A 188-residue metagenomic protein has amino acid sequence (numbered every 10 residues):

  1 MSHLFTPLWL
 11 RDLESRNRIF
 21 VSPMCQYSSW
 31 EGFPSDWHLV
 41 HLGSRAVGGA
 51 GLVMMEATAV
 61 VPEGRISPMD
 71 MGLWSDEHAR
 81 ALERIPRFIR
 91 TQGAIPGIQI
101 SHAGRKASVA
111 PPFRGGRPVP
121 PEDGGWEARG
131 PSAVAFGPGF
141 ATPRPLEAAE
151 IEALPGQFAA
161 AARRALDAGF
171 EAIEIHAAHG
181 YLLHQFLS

Functional and structural regions predicted by a protein language model:
M1-A103, A110-P112, L154, A162: N-terminal capping/small domains of soluble enzymes
F5, F158, F170, Q185-F186: Aromatic-residue hotspot detector
L8, V134, F186-L187: Short clusters of hydrophobic/aromatic residues that line enzyme substrate/ligand-binding pockets
T58, Q99-H102, F170-G180: Short, well-ordered beta-to-alpha junction loops that form the rim of enzyme active sites and present histidine/acidic
V61, A128-S132, S188: Short linear Ser/Thr-Pro motifs
E63-I66, F136-P143, S188: A short small-residue
R87, S101-F170: Non-globular sequence segments
L146, E174-S188: Polysaccharide-binding and catalytic clefts of secreted carbohydrate-active enzymes
